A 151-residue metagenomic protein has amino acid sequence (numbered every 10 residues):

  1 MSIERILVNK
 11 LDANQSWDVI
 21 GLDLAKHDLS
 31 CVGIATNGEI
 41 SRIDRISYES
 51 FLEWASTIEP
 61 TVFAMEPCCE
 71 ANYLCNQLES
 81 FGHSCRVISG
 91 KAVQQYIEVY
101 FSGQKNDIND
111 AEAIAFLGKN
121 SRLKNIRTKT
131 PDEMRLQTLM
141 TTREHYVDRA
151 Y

Functional and structural regions predicted by a protein language model:
M1-Y151: Phosphate- and other anionic-substrate recognition elements at nucleic-acid/protein interfaces
